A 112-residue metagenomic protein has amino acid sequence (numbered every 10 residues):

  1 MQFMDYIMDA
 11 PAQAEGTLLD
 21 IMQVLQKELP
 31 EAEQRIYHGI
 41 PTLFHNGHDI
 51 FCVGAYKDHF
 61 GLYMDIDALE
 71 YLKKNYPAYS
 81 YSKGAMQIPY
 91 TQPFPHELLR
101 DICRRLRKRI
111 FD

Functional and structural regions predicted by a protein language model:
M1-D112: Charge-dense, helix-prone N-terminal extensions
